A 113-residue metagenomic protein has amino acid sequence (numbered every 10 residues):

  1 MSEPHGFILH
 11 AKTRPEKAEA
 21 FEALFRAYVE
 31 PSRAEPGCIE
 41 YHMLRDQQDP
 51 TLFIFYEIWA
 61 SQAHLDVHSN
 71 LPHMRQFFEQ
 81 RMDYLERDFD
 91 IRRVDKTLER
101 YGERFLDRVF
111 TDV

Functional and structural regions predicted by a protein language model:
S2-E3, L44-T51, F77-V113: Glycine-rich beta-strand-turn "strand-cap" elements at beta-sheet edges
E3-H5, A20, P36-C38: Short, flexible segments with low predicted structural confidence
H5-K12, H42-L71: Short, well-ordered beta-strand segments in beta-rich or mixed alpha/beta enzyme and ligand-binding folds
K12-F21: Short, surface-exposed ligand-recognition loops at beta-strand->loop->(often short) alpha-helix junctions that present
A20, A27, E40, L52-F55 (+2 more regions): Intrinsically disordered, low-complexity N-terminal regions enriched in serine/proline/glycine with scattered basic
A27-I39, I58-R93: An amphipathic, aromatic/His-enriched active-site/gating alpha helix that lines ligand/cofactor pockets
